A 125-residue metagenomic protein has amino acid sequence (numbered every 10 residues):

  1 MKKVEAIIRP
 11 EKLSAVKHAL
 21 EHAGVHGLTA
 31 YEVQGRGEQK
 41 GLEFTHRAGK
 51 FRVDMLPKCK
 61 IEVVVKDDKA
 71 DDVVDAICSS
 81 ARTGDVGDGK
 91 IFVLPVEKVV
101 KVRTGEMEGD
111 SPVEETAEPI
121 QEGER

Functional and structural regions predicted by a protein language model:
M1-R125: Positively charged, small/polar-rich N-terminal and surface patches that mediate targeting and assembly and bind
